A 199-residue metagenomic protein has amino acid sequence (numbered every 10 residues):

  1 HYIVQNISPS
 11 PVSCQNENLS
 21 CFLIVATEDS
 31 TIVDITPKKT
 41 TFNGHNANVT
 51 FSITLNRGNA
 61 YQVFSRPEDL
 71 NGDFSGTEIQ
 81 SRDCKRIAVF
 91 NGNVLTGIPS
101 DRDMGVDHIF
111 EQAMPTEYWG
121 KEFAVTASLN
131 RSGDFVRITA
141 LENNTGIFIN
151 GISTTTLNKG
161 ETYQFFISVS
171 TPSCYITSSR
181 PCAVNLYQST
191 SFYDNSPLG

Functional and structural regions predicted by a protein language model:
H1-G199: Intrinsically disordered, low-complexity linker/terminal regions across diverse proteins
